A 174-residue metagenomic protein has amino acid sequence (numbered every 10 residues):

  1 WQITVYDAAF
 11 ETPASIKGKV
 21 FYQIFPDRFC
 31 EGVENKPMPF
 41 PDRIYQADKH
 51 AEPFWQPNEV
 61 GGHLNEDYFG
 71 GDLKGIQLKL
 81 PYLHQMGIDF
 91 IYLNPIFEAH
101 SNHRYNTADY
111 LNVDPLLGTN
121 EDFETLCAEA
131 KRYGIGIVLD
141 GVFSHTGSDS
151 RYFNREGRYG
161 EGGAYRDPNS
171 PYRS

Functional and structural regions predicted by a protein language model:
W1-A14: Extended acidic/polar, glycine-enriched regions that form or flank non-catalytic beta-rich accessory modules
I3-V5, L93, Y110: Generic structural hydrophobic/aromatic packing signal, biased to beta-strands
A14-S15, N102: Short, flexible turn/loop "capping" segments at secondary-structure junctions
P26-D89, I96-S174: Substrate-binding/active-site clefts of carbohydrate-active enzymes
